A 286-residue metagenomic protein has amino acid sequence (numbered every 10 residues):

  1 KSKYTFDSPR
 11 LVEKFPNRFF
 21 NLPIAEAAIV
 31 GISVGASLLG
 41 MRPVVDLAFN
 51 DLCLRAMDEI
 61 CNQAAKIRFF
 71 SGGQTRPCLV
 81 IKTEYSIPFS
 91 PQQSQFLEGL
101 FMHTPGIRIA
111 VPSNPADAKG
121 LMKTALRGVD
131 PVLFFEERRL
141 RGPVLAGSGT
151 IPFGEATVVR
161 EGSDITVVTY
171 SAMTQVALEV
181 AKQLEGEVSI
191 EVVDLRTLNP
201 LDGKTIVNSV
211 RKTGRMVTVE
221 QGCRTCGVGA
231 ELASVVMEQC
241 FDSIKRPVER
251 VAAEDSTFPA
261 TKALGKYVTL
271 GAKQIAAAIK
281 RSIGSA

Functional and structural regions predicted by a protein language model:
K1-E13, I29, T75-E84, R138-A286: Thiamine diphosphate
K1-P131, F135, K266: Thiamine diphosphate
